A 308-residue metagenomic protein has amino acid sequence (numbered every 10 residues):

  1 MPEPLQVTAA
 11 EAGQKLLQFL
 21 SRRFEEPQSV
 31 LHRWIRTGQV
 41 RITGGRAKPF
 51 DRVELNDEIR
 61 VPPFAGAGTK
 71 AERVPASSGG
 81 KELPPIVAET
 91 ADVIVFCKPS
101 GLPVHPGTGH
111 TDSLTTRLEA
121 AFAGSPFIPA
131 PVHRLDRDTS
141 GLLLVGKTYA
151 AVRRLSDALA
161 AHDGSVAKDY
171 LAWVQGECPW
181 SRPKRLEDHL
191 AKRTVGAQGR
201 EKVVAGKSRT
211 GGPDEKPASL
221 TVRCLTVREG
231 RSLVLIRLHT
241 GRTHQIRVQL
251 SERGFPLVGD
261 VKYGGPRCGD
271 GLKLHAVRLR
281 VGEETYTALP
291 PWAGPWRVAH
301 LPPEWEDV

Functional and structural regions predicted by a protein language model:
M1-V308: RNA pseudouridine synthases
